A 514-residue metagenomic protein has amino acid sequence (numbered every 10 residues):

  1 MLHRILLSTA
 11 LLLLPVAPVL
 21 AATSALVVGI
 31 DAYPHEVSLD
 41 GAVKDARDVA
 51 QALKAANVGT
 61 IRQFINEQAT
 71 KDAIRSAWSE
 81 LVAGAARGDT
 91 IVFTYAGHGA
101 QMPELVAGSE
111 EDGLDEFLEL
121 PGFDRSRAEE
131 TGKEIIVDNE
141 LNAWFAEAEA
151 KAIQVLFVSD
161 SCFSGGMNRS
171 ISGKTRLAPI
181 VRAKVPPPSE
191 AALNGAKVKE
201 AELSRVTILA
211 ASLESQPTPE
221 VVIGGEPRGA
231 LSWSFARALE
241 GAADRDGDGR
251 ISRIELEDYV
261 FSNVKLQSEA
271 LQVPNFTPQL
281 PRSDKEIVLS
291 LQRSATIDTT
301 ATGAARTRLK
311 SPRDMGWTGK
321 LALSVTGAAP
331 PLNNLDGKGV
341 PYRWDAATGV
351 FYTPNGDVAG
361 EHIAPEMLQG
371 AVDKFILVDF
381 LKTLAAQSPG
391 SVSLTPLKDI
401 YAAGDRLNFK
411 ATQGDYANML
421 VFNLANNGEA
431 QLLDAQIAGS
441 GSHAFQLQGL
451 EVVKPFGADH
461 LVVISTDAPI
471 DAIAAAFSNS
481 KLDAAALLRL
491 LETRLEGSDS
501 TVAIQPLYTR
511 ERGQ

Functional and structural regions predicted by a protein language model:
R4-P18: Bacterial N-terminal signal peptides
I5, E116, V206-T207, K285-I287 (+3 more regions): A broad, low-specificity signal marking well-ordered, structured residues that form hydrophobic/aromatic
L7, I254-E257, H443: Short secondary-structure subsegments characteristic of cysteine-rich extracellular domains
L7-S8, F117-P121, R125, G414-N426: Short, solvent-exposed linear motifs at loop/edge-of-secondary-structure regions
P15, I91-V92, A411: Conserved short hydrophobic patches within well-ordered secondary structure
L20-P331, T383, R489-T493, S500-V502 (+1 more regions): Cysteine endopeptidase catalytic domains of the caspase/legumain-like
M167, D298-Q514: Secretory-pathway glycoprotein ectodomains that are cysteine- and/or Ser/Thr/Pro-rich
